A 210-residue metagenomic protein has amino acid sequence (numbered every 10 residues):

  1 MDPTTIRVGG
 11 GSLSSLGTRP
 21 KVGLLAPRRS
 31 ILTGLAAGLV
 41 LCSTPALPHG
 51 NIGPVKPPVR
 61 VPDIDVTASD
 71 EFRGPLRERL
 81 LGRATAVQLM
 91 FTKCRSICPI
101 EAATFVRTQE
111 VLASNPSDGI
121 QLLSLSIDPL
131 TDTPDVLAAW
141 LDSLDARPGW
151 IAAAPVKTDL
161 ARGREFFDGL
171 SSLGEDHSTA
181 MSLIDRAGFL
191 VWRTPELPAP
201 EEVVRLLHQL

Functional and structural regions predicted by a protein language model:
M1-A26, T33-L41: N-terminal secretory signal peptides
T44-D63: N-proximal helix/coil linker or "cap" segments that precede and/or mark the start of modular domains
D65-T85: A short beta-strand-turn-helix
R79-P99, F105: Short active-site neighborhood of thiol/selenol oxidoreductases, capturing the structured segment around
A102-S124: Conserved helix-turn-beta segment immediately C-terminal to the redox Cys motif in thioredoxin-like folds
G119-D132, G149-T158: Thiol-based oxidoreductase modules, predominantly thioredoxin-like and allied folds used for disulfide exchange
A138-S178: Short, internal strand/loop/helix patches that form the active-site neighborhood or redox-interaction surface
H177-L210: Thiol-/selenol-based redox modules, centered on thioredoxin-like and closely related oxidoreductase domains
